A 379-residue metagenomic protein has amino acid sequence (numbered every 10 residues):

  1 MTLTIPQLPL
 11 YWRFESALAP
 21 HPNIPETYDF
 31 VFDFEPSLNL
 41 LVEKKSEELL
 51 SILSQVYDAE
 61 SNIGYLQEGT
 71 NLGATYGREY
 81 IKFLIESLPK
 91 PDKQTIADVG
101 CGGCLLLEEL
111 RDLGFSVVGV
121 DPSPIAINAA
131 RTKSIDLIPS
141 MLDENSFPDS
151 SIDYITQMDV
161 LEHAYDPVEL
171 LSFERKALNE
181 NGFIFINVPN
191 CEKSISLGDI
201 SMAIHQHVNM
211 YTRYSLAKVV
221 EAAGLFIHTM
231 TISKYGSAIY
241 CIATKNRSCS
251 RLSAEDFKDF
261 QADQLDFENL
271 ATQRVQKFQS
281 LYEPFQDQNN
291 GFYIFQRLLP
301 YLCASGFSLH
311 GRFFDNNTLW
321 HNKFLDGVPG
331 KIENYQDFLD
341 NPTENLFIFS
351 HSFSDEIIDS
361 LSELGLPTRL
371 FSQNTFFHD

Functional and structural regions predicted by a protein language model:
T2-S150, Y154-M158, L171, R247-Q286 (+1 more regions): Conserved N-terminal segment of class I S-adenosyl-L-methionine
L10-R13, I186-N209, R213-V219: Short, glycine-/aromatic-enriched active-site segment of Class I SAM-dependent methyltransferases
F115, N179-G182, G365-R369: A short helix->loop->beta-strand "cap" motif at the edges of active sites that frequently abuts
M158-V160, Y165: Short catalytic micro-motifs in class I SAM-dependent methyltransferases
V168-F183: A short glycine-rich, Lys/Arg-flanked "PGG" loop and its adjoining helix->strand segment in the class I
E169-F173, V219, S360: Short, conserved SAM-binding segment of the class I
L225-G236: Conserved S-adenosyl-L-methionine
Y240-D379: Hydrophobic, well-ordered beta-alpha structural blocks that scaffold small-molecule cofactor pockets
